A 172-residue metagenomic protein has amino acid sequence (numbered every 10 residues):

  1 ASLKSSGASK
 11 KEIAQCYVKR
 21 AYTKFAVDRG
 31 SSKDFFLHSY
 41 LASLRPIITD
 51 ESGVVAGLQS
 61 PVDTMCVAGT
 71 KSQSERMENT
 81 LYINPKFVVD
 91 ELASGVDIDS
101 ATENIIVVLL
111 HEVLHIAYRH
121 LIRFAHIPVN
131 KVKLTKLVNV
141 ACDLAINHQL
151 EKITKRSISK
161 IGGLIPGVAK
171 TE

Functional and structural regions predicted by a protein language model:
A1-V107, V113-E172: Short, functionally important secondary-structure microenvironments
